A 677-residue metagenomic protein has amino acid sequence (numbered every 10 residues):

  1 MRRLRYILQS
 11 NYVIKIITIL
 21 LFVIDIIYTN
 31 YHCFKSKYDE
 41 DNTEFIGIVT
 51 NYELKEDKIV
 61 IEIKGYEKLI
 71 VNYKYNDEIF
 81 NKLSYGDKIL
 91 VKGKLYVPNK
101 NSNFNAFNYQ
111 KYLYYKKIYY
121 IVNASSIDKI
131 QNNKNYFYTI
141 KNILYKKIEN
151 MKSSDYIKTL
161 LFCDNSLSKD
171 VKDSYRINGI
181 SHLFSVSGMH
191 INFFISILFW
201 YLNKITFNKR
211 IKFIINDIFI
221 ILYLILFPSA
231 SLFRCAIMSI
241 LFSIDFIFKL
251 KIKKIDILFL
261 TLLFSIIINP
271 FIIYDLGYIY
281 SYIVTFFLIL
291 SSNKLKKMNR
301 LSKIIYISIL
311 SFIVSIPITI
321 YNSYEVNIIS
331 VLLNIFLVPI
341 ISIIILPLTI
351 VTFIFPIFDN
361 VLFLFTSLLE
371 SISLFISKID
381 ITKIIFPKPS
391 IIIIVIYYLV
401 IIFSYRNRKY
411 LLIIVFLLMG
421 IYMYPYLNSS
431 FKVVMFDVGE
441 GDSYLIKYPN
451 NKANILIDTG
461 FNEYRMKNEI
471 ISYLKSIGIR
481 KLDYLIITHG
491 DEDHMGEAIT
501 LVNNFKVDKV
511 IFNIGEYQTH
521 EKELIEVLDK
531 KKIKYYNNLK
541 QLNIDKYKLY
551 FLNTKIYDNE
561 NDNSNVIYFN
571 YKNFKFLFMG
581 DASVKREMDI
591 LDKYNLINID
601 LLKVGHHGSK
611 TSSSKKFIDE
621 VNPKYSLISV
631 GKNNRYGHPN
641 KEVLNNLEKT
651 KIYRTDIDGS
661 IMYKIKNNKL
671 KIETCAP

Functional and structural regions predicted by a protein language model:
R3-I7, I19-H182, N468-K475, K481 (+5 more regions): Membrane-interface helix/helix-cap signal primarily in integral membrane proteins
R3-S10, I16-L20, V171-S330, P389-N428 (+3 more regions): Hydrophobic alpha-helical transmembrane segments in multi-pass membrane proteins
I46, Y75-K94, N132, Y201 (+4 more regions): Non-globular, low-confidence helical/coil segments that flank catalytic cores
G47, F137, M151, G277 (+3 more regions): Residue-level signal for inorganic ion chemistry
Y115-A236, S243-I244, V434, Y484 (+5 more regions): Aromatic-rich juxtamembrane segments at the membrane interface
N133-I148, Y156, D164, V171 (+10 more regions): Hydrophobic alpha-helical segments of integral membrane proteins, encompassing both true transmembrane helices
Y156, S308-Y321, I343-P347, I372: Hydrophobic alpha-helical segments of membrane proteins
